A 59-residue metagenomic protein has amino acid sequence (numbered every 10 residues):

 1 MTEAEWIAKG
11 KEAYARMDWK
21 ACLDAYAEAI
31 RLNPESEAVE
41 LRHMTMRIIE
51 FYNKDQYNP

Functional and structural regions predicted by a protein language model:
E3-G10, I48: Alpha-helical tetratricopeptide repeat
I7-A8, E40-R42, Y57: Alpha-solenoid helical repeat scaffolds
M44-P59: Alpha-helical linker/edge segments of TPR/alpha-solenoid repeat scaffolds and analogous pre-/post-domain helices
